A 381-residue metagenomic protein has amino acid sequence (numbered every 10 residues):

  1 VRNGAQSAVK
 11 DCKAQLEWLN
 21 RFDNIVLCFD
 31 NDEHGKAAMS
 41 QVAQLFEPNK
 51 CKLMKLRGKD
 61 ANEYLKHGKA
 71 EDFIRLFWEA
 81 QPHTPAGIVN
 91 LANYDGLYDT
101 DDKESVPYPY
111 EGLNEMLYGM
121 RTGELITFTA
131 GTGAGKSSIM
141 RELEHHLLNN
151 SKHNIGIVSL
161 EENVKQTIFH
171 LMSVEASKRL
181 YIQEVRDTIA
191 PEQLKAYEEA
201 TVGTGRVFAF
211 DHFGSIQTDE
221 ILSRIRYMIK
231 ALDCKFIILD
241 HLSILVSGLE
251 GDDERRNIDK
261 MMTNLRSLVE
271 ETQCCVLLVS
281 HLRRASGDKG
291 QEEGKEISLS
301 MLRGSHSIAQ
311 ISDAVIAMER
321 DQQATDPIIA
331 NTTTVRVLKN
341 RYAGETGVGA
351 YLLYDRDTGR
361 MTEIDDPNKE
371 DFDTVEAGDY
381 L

Functional and structural regions predicted by a protein language model:
V1-Y94, D99: TOPRIM fold recognition
G4, I182-D187, F210-S215, V246-D259 (+1 more regions): Flexible beta-alpha connector loops of hexameric P-loop NTPases
I25, V276, V315-A317: Short, well-ordered beta-strand core segments
D32-H34, G58-D60, E161-K165, F213-I216 (+6 more regions): Conserved nucleotide-binding/hydrolysis micro-motifs of P-loop NTPases
P85-K178, G378-L381: The Walker A/P-loop phosphate-binding site
E115, H146, N150-D233, S247 (+1 more regions): Cytosolic-facing regulatory segments adjacent to core modules
G133, I221-I237, S267-T272, R284-L381: C-terminal regions of RecA-like/P-loop NTPase motor modules
C234-C275: Helical hairpin unit composed of two closely spaced alpha helices linked by a short loop
